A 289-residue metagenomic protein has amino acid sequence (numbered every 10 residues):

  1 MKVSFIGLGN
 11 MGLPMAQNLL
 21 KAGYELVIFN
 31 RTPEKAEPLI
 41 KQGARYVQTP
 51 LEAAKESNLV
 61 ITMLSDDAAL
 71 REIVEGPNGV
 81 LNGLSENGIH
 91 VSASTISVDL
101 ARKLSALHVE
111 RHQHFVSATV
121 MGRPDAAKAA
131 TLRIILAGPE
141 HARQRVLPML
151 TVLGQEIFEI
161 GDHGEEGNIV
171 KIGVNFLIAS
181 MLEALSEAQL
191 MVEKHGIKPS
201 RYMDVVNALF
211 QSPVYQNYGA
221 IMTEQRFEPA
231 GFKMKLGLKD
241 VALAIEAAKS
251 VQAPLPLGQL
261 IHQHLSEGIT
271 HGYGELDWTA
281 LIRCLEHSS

Functional and structural regions predicted by a protein language model:
M1-M63, G88, P124, E156: NAD(P)+-binding Rossmann beta1-loop-alpha1 motif at the extreme N-terminus of oxidoreductases
L26, Y46, F115-V116, I157 (+2 more regions): Hydrophobic beta-strand scaffold residues
P50-H114: Rossmann-fold NAD(P) dinucleotide-binding segment
T95-N175: Rossmann-fold dinucleotide-binding core
E166-S288: Helical "substrate-binding/catalytic lid" subdomain of Rossmann-like NAD(P)-dependent dehydrogenases/reductases
